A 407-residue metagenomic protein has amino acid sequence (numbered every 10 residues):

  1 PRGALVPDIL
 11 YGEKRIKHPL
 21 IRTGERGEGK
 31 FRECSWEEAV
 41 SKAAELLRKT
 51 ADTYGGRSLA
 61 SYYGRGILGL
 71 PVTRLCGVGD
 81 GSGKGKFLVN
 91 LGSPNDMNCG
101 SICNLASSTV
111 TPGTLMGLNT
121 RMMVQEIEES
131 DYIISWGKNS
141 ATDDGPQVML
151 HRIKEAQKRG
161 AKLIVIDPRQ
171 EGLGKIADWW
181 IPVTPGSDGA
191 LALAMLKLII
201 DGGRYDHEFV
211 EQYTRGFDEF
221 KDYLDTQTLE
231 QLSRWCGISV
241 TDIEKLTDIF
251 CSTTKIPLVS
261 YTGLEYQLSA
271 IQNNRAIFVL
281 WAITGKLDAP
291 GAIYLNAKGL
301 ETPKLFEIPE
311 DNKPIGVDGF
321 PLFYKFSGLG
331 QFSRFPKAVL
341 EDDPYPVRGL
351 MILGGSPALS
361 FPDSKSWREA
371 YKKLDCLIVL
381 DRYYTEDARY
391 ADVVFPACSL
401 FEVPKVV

Functional and structural regions predicted by a protein language model:
P1-G202, G216, Q231, S239 (+1 more regions): N-terminal export/assembly segments and adjacent metallocofactor-ligating motifs of anaerobic energy-metabolism
Y54-S58, Y205-V210, P257, D288-L295: Flexible, glycine/charged-enriched surface loops at secondary-structure junctions
P71-L75, K175-I176, L268-I271, P362 (+1 more regions): A short acidic (Asp/Glu
C76-I153, R159-I166, G189-L193, F278-Y390 (+1 more regions): Extended redox/cofactor-interaction regions of prokaryotic respiratory oxidoreductases
K162-Q170, D248-I256, V347: Active-site-adjacent bridging/hinge elements
I181-T184, V394-S399: Short hydrophobic/aromatic-enriched beta-strand-loop microsegments
M195, R215-S333: Active-site phosphate/pyrophosphate-binding segments
G203-F220: Short helix-loop capping/hinge segments that flank enzyme active sites or metal/cofactor-binding pockets
